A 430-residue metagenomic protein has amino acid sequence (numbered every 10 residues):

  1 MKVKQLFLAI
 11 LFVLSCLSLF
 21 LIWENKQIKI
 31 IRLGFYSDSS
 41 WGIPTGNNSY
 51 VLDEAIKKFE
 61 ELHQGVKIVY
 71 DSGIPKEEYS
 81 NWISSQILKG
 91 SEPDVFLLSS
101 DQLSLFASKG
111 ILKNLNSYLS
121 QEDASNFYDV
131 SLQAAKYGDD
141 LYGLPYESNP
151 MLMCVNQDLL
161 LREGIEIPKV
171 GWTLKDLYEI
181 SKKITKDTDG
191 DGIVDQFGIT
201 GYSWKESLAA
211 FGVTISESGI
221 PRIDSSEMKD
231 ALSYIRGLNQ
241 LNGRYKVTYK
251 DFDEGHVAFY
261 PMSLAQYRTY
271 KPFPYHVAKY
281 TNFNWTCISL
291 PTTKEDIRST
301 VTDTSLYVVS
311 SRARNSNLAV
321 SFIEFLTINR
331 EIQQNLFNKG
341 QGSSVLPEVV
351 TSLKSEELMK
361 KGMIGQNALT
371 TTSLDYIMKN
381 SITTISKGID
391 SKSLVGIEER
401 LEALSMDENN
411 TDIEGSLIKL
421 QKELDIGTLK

Functional and structural regions predicted by a protein language model:
M1-S104, K294, R330, N410-K430: Conserved N-terminal structural module of periplasmic/extracytoplasmic solute-binding proteins
N25-Q27, Y275, S305, V309-I389: Mature extracytoplasmic/periplasmic domains
N48, G362-T428: C-terminal capping/gating helix-and-loop segments adjacent to ligand/active sites or protein-protein/ligand interfaces
D94-L97, A258-S263, R268-Y270, T281: Paired acidic/hydrophobic, glycine-rich loop segments that form the ligand-binding mouth/hinge of periplasmic-binding
L98-P150, N282-P291: Hinge/lid segment of periplasmic solute-binding proteins
N116-F127, V170, D189, F197 (+3 more regions): Short, solvent-exposed loop/beta-turn-alpha elements that line the ligand-binding surface or hinge of extracytoplasmic
Y142-Y146, M151, K175-P221, V257: Extracytoplasmic/periplasmic solute-binding protein
I180-S181, S218-V247, L290: Glycine-centered hinge/linker elements that transmit conformational signals in sensory and ligand-binding systems
